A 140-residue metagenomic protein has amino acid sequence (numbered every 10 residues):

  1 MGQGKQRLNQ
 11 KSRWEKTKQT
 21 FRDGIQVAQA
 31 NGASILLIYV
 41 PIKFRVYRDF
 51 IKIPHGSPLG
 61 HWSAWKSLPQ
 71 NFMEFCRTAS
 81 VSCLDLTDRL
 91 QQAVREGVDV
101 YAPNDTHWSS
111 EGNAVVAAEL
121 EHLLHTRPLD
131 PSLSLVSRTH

Functional and structural regions predicted by a protein language model:
M1-E74, T78-V81, L86, Q91-V94 (+2 more regions): Serine-dependent acyl-ester chemistry module
A102-T139: Histidine-centered active-site loop/cap adjacent to the catalytic His in serine esterases/O-acetyl transfer systems
